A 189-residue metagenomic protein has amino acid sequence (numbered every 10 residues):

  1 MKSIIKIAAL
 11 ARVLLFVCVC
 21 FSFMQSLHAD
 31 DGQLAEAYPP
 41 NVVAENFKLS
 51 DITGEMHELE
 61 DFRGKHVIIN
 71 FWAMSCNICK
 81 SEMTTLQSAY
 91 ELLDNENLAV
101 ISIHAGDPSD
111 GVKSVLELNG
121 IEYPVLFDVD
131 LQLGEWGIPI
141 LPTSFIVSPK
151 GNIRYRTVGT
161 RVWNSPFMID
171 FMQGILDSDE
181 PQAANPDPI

Functional and structural regions predicted by a protein language model:
A11-S22: Bacterial N-terminal signal peptides
H28-L59: N-terminal "domain-start" segment that seeds a small globular fold
R63, F71-S88: Conserved redox-active cysteine motifs that mediate thiol-disulfide chemistry, especially di-cysteine Cys-X(1-2)-Cys
H66-V67, P142: Alpha/beta-hydrolase fold active-site loops
I68-I69, V100: Hydrophobic beta-strand anchors of alpha/beta hydrolase catalytic cores
K80-N119, D130-E135: Structural microenvironment flanking redox-active thiols in thiol-disulfide oxidoreductases
S114-I121, F127-G174: Thiol/disulfide oxidoreductase modules built on the thioredoxin-like
S178-I189: Non-globular targeting/processing and membrane-anchoring segments
